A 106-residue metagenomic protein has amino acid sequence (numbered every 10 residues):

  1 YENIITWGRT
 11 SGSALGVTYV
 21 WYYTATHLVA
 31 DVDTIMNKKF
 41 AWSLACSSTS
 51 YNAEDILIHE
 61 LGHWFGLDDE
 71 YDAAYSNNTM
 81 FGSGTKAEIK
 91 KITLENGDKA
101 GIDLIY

Functional and structural regions predicted by a protein language model:
Y1-Y71: Metzincin-family zinc-dependent endopeptidase catalytic domain
S48-Y106: The catalytic-center signature of Zn2+-dependent metalloproteases
